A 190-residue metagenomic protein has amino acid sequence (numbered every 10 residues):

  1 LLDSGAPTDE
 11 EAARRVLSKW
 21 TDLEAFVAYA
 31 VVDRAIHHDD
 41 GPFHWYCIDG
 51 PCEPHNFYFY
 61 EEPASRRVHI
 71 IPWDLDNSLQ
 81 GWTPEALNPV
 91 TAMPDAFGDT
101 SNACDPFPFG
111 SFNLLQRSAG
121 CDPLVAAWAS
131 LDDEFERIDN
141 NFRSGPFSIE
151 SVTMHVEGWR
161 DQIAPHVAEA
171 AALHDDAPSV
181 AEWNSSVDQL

Functional and structural regions predicted by a protein language model:
L1-F57, E62-L190: Middle-to-C-terminal accessory/interaction subdomains
